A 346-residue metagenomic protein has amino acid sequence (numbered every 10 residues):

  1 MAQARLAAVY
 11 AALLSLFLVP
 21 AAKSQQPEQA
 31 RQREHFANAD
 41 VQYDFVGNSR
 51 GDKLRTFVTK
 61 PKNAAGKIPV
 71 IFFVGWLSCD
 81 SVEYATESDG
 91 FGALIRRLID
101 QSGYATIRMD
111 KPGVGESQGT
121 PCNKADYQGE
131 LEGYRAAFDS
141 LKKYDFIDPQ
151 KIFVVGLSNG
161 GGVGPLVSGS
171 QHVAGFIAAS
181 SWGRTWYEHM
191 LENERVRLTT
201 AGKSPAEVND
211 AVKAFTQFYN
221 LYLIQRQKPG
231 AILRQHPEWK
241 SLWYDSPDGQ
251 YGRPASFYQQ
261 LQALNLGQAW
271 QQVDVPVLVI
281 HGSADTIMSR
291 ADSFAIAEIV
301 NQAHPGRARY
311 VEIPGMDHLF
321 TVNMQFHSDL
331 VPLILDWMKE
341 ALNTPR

Functional and structural regions predicted by a protein language model:
E28-G66: N-terminal cap/lid segment of alpha/beta-hydrolase-fold proteins
N63-L98: Short, surface-exposed "cap/lid" segments of acyl-processing enzymes
L94-E116: Conserved alpha/beta-hydrolase
K124-Y144: Alpha/beta-hydrolase active-site loop
A179-Q272: Accessory cap/linker subdomain of secreted extracellular hydrolases
V273, V279-H281, D285: Short beta-strand/loop motif that positions the catalytic acidic residue of the alpha/beta-hydrolase fold
V275, S289-I299: Short alpha-helix in the alpha/beta-hydrolase fold that links the catalytic acid
M316-R346: Catalytic active-site module of serine/aspartate enzymes centered on a nucleophile-bearing elbow/loop
